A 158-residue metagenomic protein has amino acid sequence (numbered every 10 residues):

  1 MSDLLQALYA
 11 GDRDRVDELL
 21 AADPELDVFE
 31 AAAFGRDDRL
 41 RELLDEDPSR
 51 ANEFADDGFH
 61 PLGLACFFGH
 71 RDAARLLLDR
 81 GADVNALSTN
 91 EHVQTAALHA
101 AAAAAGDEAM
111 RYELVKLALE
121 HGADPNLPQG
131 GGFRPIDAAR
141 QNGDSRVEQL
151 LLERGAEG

Functional and structural regions predicted by a protein language model:
M1-Q6, D23-E30, N52-L64, L87-A104 (+1 more regions): Ankyrin-repeat boundary/"N-cap" motif
S2-D14, L20, P128-G158: Leucine-rich solenoid repeat scaffolds
G11, G35, G69, A105-G106 (+2 more regions): Ankyrin-repeat intra-repeat helix-capping/turn positions
R15, R39, D72-A73, M110-L114 (+1 more regions): Conserved ankyrin/ankyrin-like repeat signature
E18-P24, E42-R50, R75-D83, L114-D124 (+1 more regions): Ankyrin repeat domain, specifically the short helix-to-loop turn at the C-terminus of the second helix of each repeat
D23, E30, R36-E42: Hydrophobic repeat-domain scaffold segments
F34-D38, R71-A102: Conserved long hydrophobic alpha-helices within structured protein cores
A55, H60-G63, G69-L76, R80: Ligand-binding grooves and catalytic loops that recognize ribose/phosphate and carbohydrate rings, and esterified lipid
